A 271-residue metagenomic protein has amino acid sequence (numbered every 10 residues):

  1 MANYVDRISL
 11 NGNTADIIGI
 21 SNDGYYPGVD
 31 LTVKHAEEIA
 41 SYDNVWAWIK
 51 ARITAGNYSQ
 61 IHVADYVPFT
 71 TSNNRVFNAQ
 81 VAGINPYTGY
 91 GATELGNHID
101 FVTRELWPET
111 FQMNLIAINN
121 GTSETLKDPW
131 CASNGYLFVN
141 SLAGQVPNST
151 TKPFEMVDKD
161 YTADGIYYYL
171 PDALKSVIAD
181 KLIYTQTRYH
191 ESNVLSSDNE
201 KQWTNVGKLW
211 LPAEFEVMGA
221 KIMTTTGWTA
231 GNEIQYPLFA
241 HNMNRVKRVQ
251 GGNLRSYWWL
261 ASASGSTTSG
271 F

Functional and structural regions predicted by a protein language model:
M1-G19: Short, low-complexity N-terminal tether/leader segments at secretion or assembly junctions of large, surface-exposed
I18-F271: Collagenous Gly-X-Y triple-helix signature in extracellular proteins
